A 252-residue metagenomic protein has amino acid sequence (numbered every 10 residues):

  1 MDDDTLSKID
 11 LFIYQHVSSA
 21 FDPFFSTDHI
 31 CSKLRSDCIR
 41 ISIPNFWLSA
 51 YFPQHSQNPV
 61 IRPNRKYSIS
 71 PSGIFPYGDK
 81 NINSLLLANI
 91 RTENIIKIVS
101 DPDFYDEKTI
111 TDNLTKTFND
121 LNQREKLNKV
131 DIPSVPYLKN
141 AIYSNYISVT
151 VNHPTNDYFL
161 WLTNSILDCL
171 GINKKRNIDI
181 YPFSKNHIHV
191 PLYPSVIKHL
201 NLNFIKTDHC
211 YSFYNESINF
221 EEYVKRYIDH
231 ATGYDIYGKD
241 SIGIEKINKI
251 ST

Functional and structural regions predicted by a protein language model:
M1-T252: Extracellular glycan-modifying ectodomains
